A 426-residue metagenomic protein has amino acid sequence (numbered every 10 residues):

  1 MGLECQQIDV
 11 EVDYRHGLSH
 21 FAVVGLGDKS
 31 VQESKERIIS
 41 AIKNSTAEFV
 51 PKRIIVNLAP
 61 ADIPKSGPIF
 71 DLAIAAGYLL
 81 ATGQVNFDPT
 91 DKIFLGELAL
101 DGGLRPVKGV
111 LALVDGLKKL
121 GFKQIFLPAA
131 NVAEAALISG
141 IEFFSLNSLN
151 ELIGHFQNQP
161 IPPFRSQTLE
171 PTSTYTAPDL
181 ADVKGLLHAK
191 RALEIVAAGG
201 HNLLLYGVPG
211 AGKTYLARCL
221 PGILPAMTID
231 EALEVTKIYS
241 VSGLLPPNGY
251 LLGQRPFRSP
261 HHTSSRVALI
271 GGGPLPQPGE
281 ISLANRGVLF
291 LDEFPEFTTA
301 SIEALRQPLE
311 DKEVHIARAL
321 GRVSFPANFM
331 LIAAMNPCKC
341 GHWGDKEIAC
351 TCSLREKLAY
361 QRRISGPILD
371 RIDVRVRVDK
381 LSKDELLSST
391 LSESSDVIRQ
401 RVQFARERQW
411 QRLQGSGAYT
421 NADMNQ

Functional and structural regions predicted by a protein language model:
M1-L204, V208-T214, A317: Peripheral, non-AAA+ core regions of ATP-driven protein-machinery
I8-Y14, L269, D373-V376: Short beta-strand elements
V24-K35, E48-V50, N57-G67, P276 (+1 more regions): Basic, amphipathic alpha-helical bundle interface domains used for macromolecular binding and assembly
D101, L291-T298, G341: Catalytic P-loop NTPase motifs of RecA-like helicase/translocase cores
N158-I195, G199, A226-I281: P-loop NTPase nucleotide-binding/switch module
L204-P247, D311: Walker A/P-loop
R286, D292-F294, A304: Walker B catalytic acidic pair
